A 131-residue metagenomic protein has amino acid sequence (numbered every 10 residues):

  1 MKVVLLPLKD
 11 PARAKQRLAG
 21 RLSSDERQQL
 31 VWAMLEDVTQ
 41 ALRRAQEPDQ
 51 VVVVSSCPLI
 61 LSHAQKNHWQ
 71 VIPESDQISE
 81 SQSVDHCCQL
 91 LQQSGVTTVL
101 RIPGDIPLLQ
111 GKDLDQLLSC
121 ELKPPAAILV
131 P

Functional and structural regions predicted by a protein language model:
M1-L18: N-terminal nucleotide-binding beta1-loop-alpha1 segment
K2-L6, L35, Q50-V51: Hydrophobic targeting segments
V31-E47: A short, N-terminal amphipathic alpha-helix
Q46-V71: Acidic donor-binding segment of Leloir-type glycosyltransferases
P48, V96, K123-A127: Short, high-confidence coil segments that cap the C-terminus of an alpha-helix and link into the following beta-strand
Q65-V99: Short phosphate-binding loop-to-helix
I102-G104: Active-site acidic Asp-centered loop
I106-P131: Conserved donor-nucleotide/metal-binding helix-loop-beta segment in metal-dependent transferases, i.e., the alpha-helix
